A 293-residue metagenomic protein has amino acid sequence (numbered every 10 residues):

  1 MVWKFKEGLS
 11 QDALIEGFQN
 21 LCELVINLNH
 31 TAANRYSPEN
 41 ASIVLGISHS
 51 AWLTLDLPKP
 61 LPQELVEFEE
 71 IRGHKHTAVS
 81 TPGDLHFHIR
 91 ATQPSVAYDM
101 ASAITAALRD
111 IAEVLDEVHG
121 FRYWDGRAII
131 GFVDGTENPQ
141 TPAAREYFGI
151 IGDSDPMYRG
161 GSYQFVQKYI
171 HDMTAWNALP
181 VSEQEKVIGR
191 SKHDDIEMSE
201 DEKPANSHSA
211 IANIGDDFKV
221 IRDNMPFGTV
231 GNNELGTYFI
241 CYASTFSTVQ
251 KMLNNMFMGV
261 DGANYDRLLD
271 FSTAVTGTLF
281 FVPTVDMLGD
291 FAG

Functional and structural regions predicted by a protein language model:
M1-G293: Long, histidine/aromatic-enriched segments associated with O2/redox biology
